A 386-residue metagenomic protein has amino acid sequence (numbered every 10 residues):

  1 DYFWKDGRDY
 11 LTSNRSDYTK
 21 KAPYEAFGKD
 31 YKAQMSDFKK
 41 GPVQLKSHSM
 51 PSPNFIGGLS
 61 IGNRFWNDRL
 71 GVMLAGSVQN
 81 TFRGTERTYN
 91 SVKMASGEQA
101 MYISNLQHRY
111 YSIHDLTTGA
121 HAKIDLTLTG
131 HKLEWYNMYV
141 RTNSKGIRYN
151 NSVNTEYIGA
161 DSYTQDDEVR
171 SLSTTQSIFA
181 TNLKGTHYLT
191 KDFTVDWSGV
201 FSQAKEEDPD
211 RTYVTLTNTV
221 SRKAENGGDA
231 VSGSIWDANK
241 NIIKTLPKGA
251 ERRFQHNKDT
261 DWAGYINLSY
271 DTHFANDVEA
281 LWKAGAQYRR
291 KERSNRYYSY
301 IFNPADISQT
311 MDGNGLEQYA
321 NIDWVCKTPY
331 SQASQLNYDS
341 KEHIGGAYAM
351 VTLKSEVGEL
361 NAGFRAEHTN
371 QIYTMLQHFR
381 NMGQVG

Functional and structural regions predicted by a protein language model:
D1-M50, R222-R252, S294-S340: Flexible glycine-rich, low-complexity coil/linker segments exposed to the extracellular/periplasmic environment
F38-N150, Q176-L183: Transmembrane beta-barrel wall of Gram-negative outer-membrane proteins
S49-N54, Y110-L116, S171-S177, K248 (+3 more regions): Short sequence motifs at beta-strands and strand-loop junctions characteristic of Gram-negative outer-membrane
F55-L59, L116-A122, S177-L183, G199 (+3 more regions): Hydrophobic, lipid-facing positions within transmembrane beta-strands of outer-membrane proteins
F65-L70, T127-G130, T190-T194, G227 (+2 more regions): Short loop/turn motifs that connect adjacent beta-strands in outer-membrane beta-barrel proteins
L70-G76, L133-W135, V195-G199, A280-A286 (+1 more regions): Transmembrane beta-strands of outer-membrane beta-barrel proteins
V78-F82, L128-G130, Y139-N143, F201-E207 (+6 more regions): Transmembrane beta-strands of outer-membrane beta-barrel pores
T85-S91, G146-N154, D208-L216, N295-I301 (+1 more regions): Outer-membrane beta-barrel translocator domains and adjoining extracellular loop/strand segments of Gram-negative
